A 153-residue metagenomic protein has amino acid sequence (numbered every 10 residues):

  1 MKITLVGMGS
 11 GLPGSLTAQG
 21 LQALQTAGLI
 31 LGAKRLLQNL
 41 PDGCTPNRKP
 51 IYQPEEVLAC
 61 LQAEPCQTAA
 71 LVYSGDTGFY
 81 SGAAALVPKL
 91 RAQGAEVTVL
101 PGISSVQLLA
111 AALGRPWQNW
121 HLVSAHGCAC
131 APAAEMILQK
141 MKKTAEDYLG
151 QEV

Functional and structural regions predicted by a protein language model:
M1-L108, A145: Class I S-adenosyl-L-methionine
K2-V6, L29, A69, V97 (+1 more regions): Beta-strand/loop-alpha-helix module characteristic of Rossmann-like adenine-cofactor folds
